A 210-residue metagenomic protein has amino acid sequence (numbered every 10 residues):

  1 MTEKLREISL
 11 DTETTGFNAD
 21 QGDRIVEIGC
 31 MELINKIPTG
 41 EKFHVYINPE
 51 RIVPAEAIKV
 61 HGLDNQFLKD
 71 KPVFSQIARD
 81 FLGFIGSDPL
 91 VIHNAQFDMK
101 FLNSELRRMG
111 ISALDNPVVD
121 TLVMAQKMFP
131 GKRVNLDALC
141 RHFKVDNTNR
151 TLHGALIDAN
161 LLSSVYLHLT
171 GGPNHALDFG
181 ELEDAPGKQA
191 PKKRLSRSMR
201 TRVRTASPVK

Functional and structural regions predicted by a protein language model:
M1-N116, Q126-F129, A138-L152: Conserved non-catalytic scaffold segment of RNase H-like nuclease domains
D64, V73, N135, V203-K210: General structural signal for secondary-structure boundaries
P89-I92, Q96, F101, E105-L106 (+1 more regions): Acidic, Mg2+-coordinating catalytic module of metal-dependent nucleases/exonucleases that use a two-metal-ion mechanism
G187-K210: Acidic, Ser/Thr-rich low-complexity intrinsically disordered segments
